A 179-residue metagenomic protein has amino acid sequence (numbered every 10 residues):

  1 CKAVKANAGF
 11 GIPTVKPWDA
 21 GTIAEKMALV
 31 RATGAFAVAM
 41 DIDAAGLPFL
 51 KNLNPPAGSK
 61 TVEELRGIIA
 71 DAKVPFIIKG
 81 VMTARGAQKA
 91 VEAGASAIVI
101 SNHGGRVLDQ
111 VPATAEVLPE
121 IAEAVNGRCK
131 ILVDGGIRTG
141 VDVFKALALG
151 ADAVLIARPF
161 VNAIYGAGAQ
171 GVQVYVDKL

Functional and structural regions predicted by a protein language model:
C1-D19: N-terminal capping/small domains of soluble enzymes
N7, W18-V133, G140-I164: Alpha/beta enzyme core
D152, G166-L179: Internal helix-turn-beta structural module
